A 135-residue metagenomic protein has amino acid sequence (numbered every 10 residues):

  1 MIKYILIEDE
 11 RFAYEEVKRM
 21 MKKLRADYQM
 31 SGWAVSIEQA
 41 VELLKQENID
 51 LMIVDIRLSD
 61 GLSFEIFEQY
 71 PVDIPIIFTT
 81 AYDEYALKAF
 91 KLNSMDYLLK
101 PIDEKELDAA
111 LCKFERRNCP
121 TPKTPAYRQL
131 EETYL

Functional and structural regions predicted by a protein language model:
M1-Y4: Extreme N-terminal starter segment of soluble prokaryotic enzymes
E8: Conserved acidic carboxylate
R11-E15, A86: Charged phosphotransfer/docking patches of two-component systems
E15-K22: Charged docking surfaces used in two-component/phosphorelay signaling
K22-M30, S59-G61: Short, charged helix-to-loop "capping" segments that act as catalytic/coupling loops
D27-V35, L43: Short hydrophobic/Thr-rich beta-strand motif most characteristic of the beta2 strand and flanking loop of CheY-like
I37-L43, D50-Y127, E131: CheY-like receiver
